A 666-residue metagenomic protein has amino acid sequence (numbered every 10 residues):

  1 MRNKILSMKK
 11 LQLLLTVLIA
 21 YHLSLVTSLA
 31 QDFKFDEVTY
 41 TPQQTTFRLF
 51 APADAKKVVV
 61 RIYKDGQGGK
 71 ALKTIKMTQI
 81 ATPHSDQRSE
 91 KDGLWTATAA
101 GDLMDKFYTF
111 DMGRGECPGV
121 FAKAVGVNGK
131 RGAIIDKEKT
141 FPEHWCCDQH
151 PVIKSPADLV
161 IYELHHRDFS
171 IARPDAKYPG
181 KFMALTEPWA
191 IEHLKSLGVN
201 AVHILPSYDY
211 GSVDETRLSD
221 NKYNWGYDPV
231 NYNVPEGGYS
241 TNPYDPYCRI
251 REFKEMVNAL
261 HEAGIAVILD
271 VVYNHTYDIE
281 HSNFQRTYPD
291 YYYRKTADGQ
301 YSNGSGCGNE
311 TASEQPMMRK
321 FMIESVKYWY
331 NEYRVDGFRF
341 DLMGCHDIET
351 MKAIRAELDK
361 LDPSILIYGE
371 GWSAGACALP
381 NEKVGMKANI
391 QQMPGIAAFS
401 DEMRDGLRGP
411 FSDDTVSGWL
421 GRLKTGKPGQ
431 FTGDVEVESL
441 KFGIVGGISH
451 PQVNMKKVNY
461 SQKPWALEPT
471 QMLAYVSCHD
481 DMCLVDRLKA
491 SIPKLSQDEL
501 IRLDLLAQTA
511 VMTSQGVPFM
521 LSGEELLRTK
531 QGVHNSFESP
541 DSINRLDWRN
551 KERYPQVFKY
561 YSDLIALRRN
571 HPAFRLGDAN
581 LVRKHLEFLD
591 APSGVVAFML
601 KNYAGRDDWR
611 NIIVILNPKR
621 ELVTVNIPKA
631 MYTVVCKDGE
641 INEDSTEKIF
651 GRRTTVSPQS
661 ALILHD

Functional and structural regions predicted by a protein language model:
A30, K456-S461, G516, M520-V533 (+2 more regions): Glycan-recognition and catalytic regions of carbohydrate-active enzymes
Q31-Q43, H84-K177: The feature marks proteins involved in alpha-glucan
T41-K56, H585-N626: Carbohydrate-binding surface patches
L49, A55-Q67, A71, L622-G639: Beta-strand-rich binding/interaction modules
L49, L164, I204, Y232 (+8 more regions): Conserved, mostly hydrophobic/aromatic
A51, M104-Y108, E647-D666: C-terminal beta-strand-rich structural cap/linker in extracellular carbohydrate-active enzymes
G132-D136, R355-A356, S364-L527, F537 (+2 more regions): Conserved alpha/beta catalytic core and glycan-binding cleft of carbohydrate-active enzymes
H165-Y333, H346-D362, L366, C377-A378: Substrate-binding/active-site clefts of carbohydrate-active enzymes
